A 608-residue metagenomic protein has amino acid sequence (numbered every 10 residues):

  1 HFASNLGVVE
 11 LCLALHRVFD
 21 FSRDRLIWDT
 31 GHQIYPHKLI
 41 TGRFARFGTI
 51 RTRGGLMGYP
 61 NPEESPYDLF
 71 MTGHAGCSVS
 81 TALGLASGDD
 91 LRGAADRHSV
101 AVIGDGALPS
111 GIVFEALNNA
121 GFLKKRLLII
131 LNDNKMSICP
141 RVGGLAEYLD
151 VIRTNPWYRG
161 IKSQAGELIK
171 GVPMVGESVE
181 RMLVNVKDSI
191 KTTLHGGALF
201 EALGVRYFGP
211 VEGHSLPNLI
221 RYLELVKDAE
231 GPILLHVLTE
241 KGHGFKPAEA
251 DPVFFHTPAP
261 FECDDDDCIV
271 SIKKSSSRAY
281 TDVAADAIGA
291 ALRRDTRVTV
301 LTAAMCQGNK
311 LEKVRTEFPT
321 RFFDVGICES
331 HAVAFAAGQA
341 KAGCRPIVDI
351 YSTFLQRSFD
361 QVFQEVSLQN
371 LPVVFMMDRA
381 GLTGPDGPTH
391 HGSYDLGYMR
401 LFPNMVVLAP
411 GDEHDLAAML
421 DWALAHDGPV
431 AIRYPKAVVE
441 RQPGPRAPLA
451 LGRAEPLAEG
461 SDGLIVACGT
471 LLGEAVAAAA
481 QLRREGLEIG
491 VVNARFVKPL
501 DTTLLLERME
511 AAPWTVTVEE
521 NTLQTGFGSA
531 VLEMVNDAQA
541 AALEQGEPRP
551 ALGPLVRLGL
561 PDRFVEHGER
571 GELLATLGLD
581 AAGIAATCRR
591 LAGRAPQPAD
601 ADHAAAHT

Functional and structural regions predicted by a protein language model:
H1-L123, R297-V298, T302-A303, L311-E312: Cofactor-binding active-site loop characterized by glycine-rich and histidine/acidic residues
H1-V8, I27-H32, P60-S80, I103-A107 (+8 more regions): Active-site nucleophile and cofactor-binding loops and adjacent substrate-binding regions of central metabolic enzymes
F19, R25, T239-Q356, Q361-N370 (+3 more regions): Non-catalytic terminal/interface segments that mediate subunit docking, oligomerization, and allosteric communication
A45-G58, F122-C139, W157-G160, F323 (+2 more regions): A glycine-rich helix N-cap at a beta->alpha junction
K135-A284: Long, well-ordered, tryptophan-enriched scaffold segments
E177-P247, P372-M377, L396-P445, A581-T608: Structural signature of the thiamine diphosphate
L194, R221-E224, H256-T257, D266 (+6 more regions): Glycine-/acidic-rich phosphate or pyrophosphate-binding loops and their flanking alpha/beta elements
F261-S276, G384-D386, V406, S529-T608: Peripheral docking tails and interdomain loops at the edges of cofactor- or intermediate-handling domains
